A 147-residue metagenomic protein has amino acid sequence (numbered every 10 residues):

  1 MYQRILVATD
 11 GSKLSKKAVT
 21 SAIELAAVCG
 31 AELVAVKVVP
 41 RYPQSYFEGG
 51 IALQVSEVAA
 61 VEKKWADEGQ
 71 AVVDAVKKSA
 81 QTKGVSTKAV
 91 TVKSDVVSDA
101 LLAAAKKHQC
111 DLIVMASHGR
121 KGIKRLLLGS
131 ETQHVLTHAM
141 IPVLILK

Functional and structural regions predicted by a protein language model:
Q3-V55, S79-K83, K88: Small/aliphatic-rich secondary-structure junction motif
I5, V19-A22, L33-A35, L101 (+3 more regions): Hydrophobic packing within well-folded, soluble alpha/beta domains
A18, S45-E48, D99-L102, R125-L127: Short, well-ordered secondary-structure micro-motifs
E24, A105-K147: Gly/Ser-rich helix-loop-strand patches that form or flank binding pockets for ribonucleotide-derived cofactors
V36, V90-V92, L146: Structural motif
V55-A71: A short acidic, glycine-rich active-site loop that binds or catalyzes chemistry on phosphate/adenosine moieties
A75-I113: Structural beta-alpha unit
